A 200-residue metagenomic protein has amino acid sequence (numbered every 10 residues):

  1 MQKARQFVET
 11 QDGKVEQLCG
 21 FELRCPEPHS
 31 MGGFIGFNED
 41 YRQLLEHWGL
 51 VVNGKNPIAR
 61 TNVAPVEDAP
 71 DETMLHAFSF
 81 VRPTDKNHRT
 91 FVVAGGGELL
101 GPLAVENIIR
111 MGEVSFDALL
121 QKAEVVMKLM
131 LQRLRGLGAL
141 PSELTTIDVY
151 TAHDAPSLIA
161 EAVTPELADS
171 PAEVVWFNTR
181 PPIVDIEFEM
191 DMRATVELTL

Functional and structural regions predicted by a protein language model:
M1-L200: Short, polar/acidic, helix-capping and beta-turn segments at strand->helix junctions that line the mouths
